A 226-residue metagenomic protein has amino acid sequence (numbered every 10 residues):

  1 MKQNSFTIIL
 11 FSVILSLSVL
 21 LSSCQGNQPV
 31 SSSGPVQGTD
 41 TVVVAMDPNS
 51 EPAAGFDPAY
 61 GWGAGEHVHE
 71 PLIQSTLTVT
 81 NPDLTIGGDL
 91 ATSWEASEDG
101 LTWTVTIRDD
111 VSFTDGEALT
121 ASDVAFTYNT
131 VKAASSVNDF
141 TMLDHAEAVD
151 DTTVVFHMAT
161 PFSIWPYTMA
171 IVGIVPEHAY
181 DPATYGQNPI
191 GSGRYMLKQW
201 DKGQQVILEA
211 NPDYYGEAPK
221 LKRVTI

Functional and structural regions predicted by a protein language model:
K2-L10: Bacterial N-terminal signal peptides that target proteins for export
L21-S23: C-terminal motif of bacterial Sec signal peptides marking the signal peptidase cleavage site
Q25-N27: Bacterial signal peptide processing site
G38-N49, T102-V105, V124-T127, V154-F156 (+3 more regions): Short, well-ordered beta-strand elements
A45-A96, I190: N-terminal lobe/hinge region of extracytoplasmic solute-binding protein
N81, T85, M169-P219, R223: Gly/Pro-rich hinge or "lid" segments in bacterial periplasmic/extracellular proteins
T92-A134, V149, V155: Aromatic- and charge-enriched surface segment that lines or borders ligand/interaction sites
N138-H178, Q199-D201: Surface-exposed binding/hinge segments that line and control ligand-binding clefts or catalytic entry sites
